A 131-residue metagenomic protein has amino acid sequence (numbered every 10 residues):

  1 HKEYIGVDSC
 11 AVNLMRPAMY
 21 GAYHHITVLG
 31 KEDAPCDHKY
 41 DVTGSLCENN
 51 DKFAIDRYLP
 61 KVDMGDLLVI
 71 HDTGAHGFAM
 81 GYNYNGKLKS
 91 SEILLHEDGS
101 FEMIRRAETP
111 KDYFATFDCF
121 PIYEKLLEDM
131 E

Functional and structural regions predicted by a protein language model:
H1-E131: Charged (often Lys/Glu-rich) extended helix/loop segments that serve as interaction or gating elements
